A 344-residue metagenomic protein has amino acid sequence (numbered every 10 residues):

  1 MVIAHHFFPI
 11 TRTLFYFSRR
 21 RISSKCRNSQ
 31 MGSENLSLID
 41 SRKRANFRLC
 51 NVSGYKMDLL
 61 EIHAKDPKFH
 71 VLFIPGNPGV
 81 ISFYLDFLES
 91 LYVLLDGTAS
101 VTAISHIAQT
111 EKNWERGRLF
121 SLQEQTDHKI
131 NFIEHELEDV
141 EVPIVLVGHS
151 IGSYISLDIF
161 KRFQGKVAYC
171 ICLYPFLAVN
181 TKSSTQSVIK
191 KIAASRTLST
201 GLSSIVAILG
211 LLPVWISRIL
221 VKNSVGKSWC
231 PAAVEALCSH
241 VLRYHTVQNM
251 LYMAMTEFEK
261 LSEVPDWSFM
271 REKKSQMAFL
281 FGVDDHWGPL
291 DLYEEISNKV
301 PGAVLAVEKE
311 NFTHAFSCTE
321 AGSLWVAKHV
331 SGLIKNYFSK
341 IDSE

Functional and structural regions predicted by a protein language model:
V2, P301-E344: Catalytic active-site module of serine/aspartate enzymes centered on a nucleophile-bearing elbow/loop
E34-K56: N-terminal cap/lid segment of alpha/beta-hydrolase-fold proteins
N51-E111: Short, surface-exposed "cap/lid" segments of acyl-processing enzymes
I104-V145, F163: Active-site loop/oxyanion-hole signature of alpha/beta-hydrolase fold enzymes
P143-G148, I171-L173: Short beta-strand immediately N-terminal to the catalytic nucleophile in serine-hydrolase-like folds
V147-G152, S156: Gly/Ala-rich beta-loop-alpha elbow adjacent to hydrolase catalytic centers
K161, G165-G201: Flexible "cap/lid" loop of the alpha/beta hydrolase fold
L242-N298, L305-E308: Conserved serine/cysteine hydrolase catalytic core
